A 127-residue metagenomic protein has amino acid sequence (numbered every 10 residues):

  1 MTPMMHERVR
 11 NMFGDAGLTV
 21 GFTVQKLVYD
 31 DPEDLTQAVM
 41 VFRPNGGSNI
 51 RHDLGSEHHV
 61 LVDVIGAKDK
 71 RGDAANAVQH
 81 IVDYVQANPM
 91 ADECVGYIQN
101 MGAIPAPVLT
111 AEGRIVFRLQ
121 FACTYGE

Functional and structural regions predicted by a protein language model:
M1-H52, N88-C94: Small/polar-rich, solvent-exposed N-terminal microdomains that initiate assembly or binding
M1-M12, N45-G55, G96-E127: Short, charged interaction patches at domain edges and termini
L18-G21, Q25, K70, N76 (+3 more regions): Intrinsically disordered, low-complexity, compositionally biased regions/tails
A38-V39, H59, R118: A residue-level signal for beta-strand positions that form part of recognition/binding surfaces within mature
H52-S56, G72-A75: Generic alpha-helical scaffold signal
E57-G66: Active-site-adjacent structural patch at catalytic or cofactor/ligand-binding sites
I65-M90: Mid-chain, well-packed structural core segment of small domains
